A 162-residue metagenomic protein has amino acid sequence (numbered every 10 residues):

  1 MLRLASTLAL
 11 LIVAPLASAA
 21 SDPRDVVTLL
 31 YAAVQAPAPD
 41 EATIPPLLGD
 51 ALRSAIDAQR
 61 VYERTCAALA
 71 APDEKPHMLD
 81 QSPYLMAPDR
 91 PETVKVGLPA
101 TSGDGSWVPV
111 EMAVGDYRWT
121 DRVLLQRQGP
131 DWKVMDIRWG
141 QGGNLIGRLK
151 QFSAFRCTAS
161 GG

Functional and structural regions predicted by a protein language model:
M1-S6: Bacterial N-terminal signal peptides that target proteins for export
V13-S18: N-terminal signal peptide c-region/cleavage motif recognized by signal peptidases
S21-P39: Short, aromatic-enriched amphipathic alpha-helices that serve as compact interaction elements
Q35-A67: Short, solvent-exposed secondary-structure junction/capping segments
I56-Y117: Surface-exposed, charged secondary-structure patches
T101-G105, P109, G115-T120, D136-G162: Low-complexity, intrinsically disordered terminal/linker segments enriched in charged and Gly/Pro repeats
D121-R127: Hydrophobic/aromatic beta-strand elements that line small-molecule binding cavities or substrate pockets in beta-rich
